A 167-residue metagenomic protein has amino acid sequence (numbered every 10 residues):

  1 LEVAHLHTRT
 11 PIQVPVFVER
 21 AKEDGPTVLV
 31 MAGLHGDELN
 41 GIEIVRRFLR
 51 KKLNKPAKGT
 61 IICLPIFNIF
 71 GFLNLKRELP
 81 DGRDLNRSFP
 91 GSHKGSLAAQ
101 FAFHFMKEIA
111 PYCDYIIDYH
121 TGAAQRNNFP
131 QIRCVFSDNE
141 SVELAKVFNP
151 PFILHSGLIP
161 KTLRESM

Functional and structural regions predicted by a protein language model:
L1-M167: Structured catalytic-domain cores with a bias toward divalent-metal coordination
